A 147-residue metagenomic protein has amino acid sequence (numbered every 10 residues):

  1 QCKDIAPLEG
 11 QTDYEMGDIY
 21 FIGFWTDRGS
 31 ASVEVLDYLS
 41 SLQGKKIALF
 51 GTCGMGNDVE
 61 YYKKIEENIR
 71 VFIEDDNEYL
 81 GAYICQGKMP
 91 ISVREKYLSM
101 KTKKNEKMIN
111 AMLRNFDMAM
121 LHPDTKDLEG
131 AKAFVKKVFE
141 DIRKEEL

Functional and structural regions predicted by a protein language model:
Q1-D13: A short, well-structured beta->alpha microelement
C2-D4, G17-I22, D27-L147: FMN-binding flavodoxin-like domain, especially the glycine-rich phosphate-binding loop
